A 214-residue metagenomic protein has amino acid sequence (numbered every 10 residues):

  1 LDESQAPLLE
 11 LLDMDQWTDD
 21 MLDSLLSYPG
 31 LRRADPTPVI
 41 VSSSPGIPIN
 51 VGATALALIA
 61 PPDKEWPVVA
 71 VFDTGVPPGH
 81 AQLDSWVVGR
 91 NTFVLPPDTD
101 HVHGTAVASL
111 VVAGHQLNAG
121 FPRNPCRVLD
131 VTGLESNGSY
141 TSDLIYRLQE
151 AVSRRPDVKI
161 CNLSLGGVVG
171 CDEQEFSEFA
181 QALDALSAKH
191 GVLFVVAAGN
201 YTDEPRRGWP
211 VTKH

Functional and structural regions predicted by a protein language model:
L1, M21-G30, V111-N118, L148-V152 (+1 more regions): Hydrophobic, Leu/Ile/Phe/Ala-enriched alpha-helical segments that form helix-helix packing faces
L1-A60: Autoinhibitory propeptides
A6-L11, R33, V68-V69, C126-L129 (+2 more regions): Hydrophobic beta-strand segments of well-ordered beta-sheets in folded domains
D15, P38, G75-V76, T132-N137 (+1 more regions): Short, flexible loop/turn elements at secondary-structure junctions
M21, N50-G52, I59-A60, T105-S109 (+4 more regions): Catalytic cores of nucleotide-enabled group-transfer and carboxylate-activating enzymes in metabolic and assembly-line
D35-G46, P62, A70, R123 (+2 more regions): Plant-biased detector of terminal regions, especially N-terminal secretory signal peptides and adjacent cleavage-site
A57-R90, V94-S142, K189-G191, E204: Subtilisin-like serine protease catalytic core
L134-H214: Substrate-binding/access-modulating region of protease and related hydrolase catalytic domains
